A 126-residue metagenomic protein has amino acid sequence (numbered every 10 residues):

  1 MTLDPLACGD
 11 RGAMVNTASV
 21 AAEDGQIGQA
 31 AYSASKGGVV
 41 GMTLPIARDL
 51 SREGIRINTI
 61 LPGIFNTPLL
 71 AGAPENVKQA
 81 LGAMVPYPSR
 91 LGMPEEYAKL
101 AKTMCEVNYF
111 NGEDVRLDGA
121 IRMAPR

Functional and structural regions predicted by a protein language model:
D4, R48-R52: Alpha-helical segment proximal to the catalytic Tyr-Lys
D10, D24-A30, E53: Active-site loop immediately N-terminal to the catalytic Tyr-X3-Lys motif of short-chain dehydrogenase/reductase
S19: Residue(s) in the substrate-gating loop at a strand-loop-helix junction that position the organic substrate next
S35, T43: Active-site helix of classical SDR
S51, R56, N111-E113: Short, small/polar-rich loop/turn modules that mediate ligand/substrate recognition or access, typified
L61-G72: Short, flexible catalytic-loop segment of classical short-chain dehydrogenase/reductase
N76-E96: Catalytic Tyr-x(3-8)-Lys segment
M93-L117, R122: C-terminal substrate-recognition "lid" of short-chain dehydrogenase/reductases
